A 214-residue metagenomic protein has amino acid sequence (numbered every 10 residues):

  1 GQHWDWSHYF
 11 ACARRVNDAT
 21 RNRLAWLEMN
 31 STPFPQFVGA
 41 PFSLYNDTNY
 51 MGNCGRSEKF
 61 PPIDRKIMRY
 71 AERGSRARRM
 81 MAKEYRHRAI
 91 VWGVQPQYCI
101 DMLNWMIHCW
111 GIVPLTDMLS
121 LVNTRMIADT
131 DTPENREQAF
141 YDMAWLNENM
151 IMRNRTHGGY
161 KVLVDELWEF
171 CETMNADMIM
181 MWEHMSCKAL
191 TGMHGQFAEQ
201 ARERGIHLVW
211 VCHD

Functional and structural regions predicted by a protein language model:
Q2-R125: A charged, amphipathic alpha-helical module
I90-W168: Redox- and metal-dependent alpha/beta enzyme cores, enriched for Fe-S-associated oxidoreductases and cofactor-handling
G158-N175, G192-Q196: A short, acidic, amphipathic alpha-helical segment used as a generic capping/interface helix at domain edges
M181-H184: Conserved beta-strand positions
S186-L190: Acidic, metal-coordinating catalytic cores used for nucleic-acid/nucleotide bond scission and strand-transfer chemistry
G195-D214: Peripheral docking tails and interdomain loops at the edges of cofactor- or intermediate-handling domains
